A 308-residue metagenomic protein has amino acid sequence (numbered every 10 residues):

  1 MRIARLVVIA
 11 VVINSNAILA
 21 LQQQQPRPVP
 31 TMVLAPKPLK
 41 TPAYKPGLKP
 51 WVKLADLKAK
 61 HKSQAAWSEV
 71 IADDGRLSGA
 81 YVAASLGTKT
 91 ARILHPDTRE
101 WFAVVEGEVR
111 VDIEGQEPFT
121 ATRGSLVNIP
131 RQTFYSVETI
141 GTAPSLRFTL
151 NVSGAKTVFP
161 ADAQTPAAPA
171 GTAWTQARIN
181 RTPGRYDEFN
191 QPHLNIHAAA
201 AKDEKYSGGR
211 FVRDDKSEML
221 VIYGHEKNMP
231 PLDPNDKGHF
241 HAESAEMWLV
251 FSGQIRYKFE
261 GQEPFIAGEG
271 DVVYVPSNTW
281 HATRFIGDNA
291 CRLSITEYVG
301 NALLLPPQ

Functional and structural regions predicted by a protein language model:
M1-R5: Positively charged n-region of N-terminal signal peptides that target proteins for export
L6-N16: Bacterial N-terminal signal peptides
L21-S78, K89-R92, T157-H225, M229-P231 (+2 more regions): A short, N-terminal "cap"/entry segment at the start of jelly-roll beta-barrel domains of the cupin/DSBH fold
A83-A84, L94-V111, G224-E226, F240-Y257 (+1 more regions): Short, conserved beta-strand element in jelly-roll/cupin
G115-R131, G261-S277: Short acidic-glycine-tyrosine-enriched beta hairpin
N128, T142-P160, Y274, D288-P306: A short hydrophobic beta-strand segment most commonly corresponding to one strand of the jelly-roll/cupin
T133-S136, T279-A282: Short, charged beta-turn/beta-strand-edge "cap" motif at the junction between a beta-strand and an adjacent loop
E138-I140, F285: Asparagine-centered strand-capping/turn motif at beta-strand->loop junctions
